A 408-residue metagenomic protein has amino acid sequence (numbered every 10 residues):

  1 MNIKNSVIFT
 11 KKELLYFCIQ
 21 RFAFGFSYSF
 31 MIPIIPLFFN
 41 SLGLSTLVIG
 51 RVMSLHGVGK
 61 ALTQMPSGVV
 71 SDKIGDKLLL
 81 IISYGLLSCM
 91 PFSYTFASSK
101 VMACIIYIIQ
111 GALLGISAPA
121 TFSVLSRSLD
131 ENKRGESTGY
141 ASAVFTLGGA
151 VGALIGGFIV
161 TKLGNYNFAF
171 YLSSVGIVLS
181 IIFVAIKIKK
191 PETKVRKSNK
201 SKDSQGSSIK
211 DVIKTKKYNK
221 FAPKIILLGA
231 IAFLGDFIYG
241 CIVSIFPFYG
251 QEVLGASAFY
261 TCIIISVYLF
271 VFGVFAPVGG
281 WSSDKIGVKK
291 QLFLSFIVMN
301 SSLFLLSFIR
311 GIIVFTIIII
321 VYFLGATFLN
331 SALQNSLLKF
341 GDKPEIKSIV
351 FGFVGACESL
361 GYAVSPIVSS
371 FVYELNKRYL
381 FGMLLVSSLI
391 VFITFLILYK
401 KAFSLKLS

Functional and structural regions predicted by a protein language model:
M1-K11, P191-L228: Juxtamembrane intracellular "pre-TM" segments in multi-pass secondary transporters
I34-L47, S244-F259: Short amphipathic helix-loop junctions that connect adjacent transmembrane helices in Major Facilitator Superfamily/SLC
G57-M65, G149-A150, L269-P277, S359-A363: Residue-level signature of mid-helix packing/kink "hotspots" within the transmembrane helices of 12-pass Major
Q64-G75, A276-G287, Y373: Helix-to-loop junctions at the C-terminal end of transmembrane segments in multipass secondary transporters
L78-F92, K290-L305: Structural signature of the two symmetry-related core transmembrane helices
I108-F145: Cytoplasmic helix-loop-helix junction between adjacent transmembrane helices in 12-TM secondary transporters
I116-L129, F328-D342: Intracellular juxtamembrane helix-capping segments at the cytosolic ends of symmetry-related transmembrane helices
F168-A185, F381-L396: Symmetry-related core transmembrane helices of the 12-TM Major Facilitator Superfamily/SLC fold
